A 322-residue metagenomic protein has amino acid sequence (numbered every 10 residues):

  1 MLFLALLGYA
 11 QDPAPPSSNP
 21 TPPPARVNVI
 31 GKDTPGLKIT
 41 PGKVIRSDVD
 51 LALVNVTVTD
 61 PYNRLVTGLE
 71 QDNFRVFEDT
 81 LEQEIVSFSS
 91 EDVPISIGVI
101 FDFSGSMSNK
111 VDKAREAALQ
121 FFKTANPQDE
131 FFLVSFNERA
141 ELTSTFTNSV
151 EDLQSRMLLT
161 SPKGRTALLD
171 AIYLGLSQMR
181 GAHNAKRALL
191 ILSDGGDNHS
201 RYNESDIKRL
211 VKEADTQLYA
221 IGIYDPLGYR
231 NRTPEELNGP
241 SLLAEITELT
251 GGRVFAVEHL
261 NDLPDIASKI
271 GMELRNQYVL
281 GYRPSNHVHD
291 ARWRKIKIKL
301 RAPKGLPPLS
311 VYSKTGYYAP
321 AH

Functional and structural regions predicted by a protein language model:
M1-Q11: Sec-dependent N-terminal signal peptides
A10-H322: Scaffold/interface architecture of coatomer-like assemblies
